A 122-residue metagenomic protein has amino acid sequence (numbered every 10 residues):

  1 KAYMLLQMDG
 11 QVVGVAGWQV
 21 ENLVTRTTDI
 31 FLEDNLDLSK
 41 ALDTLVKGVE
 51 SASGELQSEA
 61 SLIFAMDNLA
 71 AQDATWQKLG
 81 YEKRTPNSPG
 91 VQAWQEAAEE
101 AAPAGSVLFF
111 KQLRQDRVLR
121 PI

Functional and structural regions predicted by a protein language model:
K1-L5, V15, S106-L108: Short hydrophobic/aromatic beta-strand element in the GNAT-like acyltransferase core that lines or flanks the acyl-donor
L5, G10-V20, V24-D29: Conserved beta-strand in the GNAT
I30-A41, M66: A short, internal acetyl-CoA/4′-phosphopantetheine-binding micro-motif in the GNAT/acyltransferase core
D37-S53: Conserved acetyl-CoA-binding loop-helix of GNAT-fold acetyltransferases
S51-E55, A65-M66: Short, charge-rich binding segments
S58-E59: Short, high-confidence coil segments that cap the C-terminus of an alpha-helix and link into the following beta-strand
L62-I122: Terminal substrate-recognition subdomain of acyl/acetyltransferases
